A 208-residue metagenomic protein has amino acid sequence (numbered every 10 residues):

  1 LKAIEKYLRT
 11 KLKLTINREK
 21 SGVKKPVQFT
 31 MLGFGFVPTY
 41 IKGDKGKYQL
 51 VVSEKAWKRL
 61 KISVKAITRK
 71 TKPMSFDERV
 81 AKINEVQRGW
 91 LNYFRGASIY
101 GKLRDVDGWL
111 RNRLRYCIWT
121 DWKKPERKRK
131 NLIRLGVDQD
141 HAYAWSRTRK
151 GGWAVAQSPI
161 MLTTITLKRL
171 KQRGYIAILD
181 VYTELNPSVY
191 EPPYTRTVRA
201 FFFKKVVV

Functional and structural regions predicted by a protein language model:
L1-V208: Non-catalytic terminal/accessory segments
